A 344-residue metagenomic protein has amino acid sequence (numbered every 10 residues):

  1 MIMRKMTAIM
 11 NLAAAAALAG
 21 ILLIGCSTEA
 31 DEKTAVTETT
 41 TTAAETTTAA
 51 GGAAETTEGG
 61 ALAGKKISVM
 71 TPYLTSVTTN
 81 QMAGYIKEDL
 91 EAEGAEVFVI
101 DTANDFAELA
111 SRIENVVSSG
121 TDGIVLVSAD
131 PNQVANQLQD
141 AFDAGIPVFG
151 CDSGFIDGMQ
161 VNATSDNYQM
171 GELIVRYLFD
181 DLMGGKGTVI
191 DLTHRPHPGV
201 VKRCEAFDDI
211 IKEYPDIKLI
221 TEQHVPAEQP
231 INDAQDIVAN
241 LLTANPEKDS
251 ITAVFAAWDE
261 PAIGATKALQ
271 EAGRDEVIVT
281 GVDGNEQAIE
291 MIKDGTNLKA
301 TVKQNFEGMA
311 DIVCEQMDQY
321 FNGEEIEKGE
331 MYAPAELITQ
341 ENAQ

Functional and structural regions predicted by a protein language model:
I2-L12, G25-Q344: A residue-level marker of the well-folded mature domains of exported/periplasmic proteins
A13-L22: Bacterial N-terminal signal peptides
